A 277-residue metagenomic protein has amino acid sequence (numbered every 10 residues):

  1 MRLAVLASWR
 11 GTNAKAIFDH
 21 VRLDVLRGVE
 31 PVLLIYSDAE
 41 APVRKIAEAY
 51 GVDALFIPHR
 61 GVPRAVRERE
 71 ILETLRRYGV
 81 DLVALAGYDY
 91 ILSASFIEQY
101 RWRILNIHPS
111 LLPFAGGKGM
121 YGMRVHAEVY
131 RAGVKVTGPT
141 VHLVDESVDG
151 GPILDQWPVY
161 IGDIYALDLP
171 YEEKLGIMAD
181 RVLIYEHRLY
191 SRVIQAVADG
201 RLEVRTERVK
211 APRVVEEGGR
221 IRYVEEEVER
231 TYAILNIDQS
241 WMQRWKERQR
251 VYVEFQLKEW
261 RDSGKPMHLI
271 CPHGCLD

Functional and structural regions predicted by a protein language model:
M1-D277: One-carbon transfer enzymes
